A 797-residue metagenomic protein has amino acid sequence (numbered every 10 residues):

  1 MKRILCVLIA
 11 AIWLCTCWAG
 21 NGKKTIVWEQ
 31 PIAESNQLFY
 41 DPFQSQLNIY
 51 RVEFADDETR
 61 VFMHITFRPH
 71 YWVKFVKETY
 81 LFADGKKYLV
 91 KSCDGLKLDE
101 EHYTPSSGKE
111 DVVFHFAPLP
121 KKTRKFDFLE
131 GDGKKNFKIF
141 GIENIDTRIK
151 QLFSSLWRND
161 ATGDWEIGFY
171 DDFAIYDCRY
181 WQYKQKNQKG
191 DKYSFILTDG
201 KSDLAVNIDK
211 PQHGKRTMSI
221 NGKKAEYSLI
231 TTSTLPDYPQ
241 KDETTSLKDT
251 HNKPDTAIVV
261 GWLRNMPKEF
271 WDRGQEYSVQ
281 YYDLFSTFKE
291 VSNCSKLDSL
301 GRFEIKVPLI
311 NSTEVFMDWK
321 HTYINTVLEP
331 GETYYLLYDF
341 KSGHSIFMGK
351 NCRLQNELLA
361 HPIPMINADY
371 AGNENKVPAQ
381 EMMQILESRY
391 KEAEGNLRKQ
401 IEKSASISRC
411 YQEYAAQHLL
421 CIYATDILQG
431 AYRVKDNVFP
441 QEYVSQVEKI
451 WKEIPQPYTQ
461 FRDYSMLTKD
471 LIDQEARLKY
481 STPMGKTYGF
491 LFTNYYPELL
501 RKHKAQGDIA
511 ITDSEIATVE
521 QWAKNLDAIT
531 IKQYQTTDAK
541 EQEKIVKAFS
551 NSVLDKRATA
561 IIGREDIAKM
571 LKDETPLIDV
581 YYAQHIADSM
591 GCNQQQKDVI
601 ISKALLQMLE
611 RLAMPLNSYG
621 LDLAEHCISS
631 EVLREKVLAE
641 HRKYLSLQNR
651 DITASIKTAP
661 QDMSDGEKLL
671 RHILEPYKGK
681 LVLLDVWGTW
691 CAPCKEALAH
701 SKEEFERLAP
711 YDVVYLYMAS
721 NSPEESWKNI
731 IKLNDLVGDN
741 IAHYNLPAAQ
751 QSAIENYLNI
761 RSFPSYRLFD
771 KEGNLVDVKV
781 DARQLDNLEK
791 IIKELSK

Functional and structural regions predicted by a protein language model:
W28-E34, I149-W165: Tryptophan-anchored aromatic micro-motifs
E143-Q151, K184-C410: A non-transmembrane, solvent-exposed segment enriched in polar/low-complexity residues
F340-P676: Oxidative protein folding and maturation machinery
V553-R557, I731-F763, R767-K771: Short, internal strand/loop/helix patches that form the active-site neighborhood or redox-interaction surface
K678, V686-E703, S720-S722: Conserved redox-active cysteine motifs that mediate thiol-disulfide chemistry, especially di-cysteine Cys-X(1-2)-Cys
K680-L681, L698-M718, E794-S796: Conserved helix-turn-beta segment immediately C-terminal to the redox Cys motif in thioredoxin-like folds
P710-S726, L736-Q751: Thiol-based oxidoreductase modules, predominantly thioredoxin-like and allied folds used for disulfide exchange
R761-S765, K771-K797: Non-catalytic, surface beta->alpha helical segment in thiol-disulfide oxidoreductase systems
